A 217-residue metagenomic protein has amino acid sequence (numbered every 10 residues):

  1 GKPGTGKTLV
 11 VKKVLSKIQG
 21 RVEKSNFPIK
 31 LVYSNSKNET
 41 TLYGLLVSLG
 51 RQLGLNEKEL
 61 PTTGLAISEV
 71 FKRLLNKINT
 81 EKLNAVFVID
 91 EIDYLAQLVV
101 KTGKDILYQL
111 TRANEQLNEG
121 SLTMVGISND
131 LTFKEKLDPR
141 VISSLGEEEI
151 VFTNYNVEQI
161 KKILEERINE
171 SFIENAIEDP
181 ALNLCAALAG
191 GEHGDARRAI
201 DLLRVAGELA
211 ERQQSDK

Functional and structural regions predicted by a protein language model:
G1, L31, N84-V86: Residue-level preference for the first positions of well-ordered beta-strands
G1-L15, N38: Walker A/P-loop nucleotide-binding motif
L15, T40-L46, L55-I163, I173-L184 (+3 more regions): Mid-core helix/loop region of P-loop NTP-binding domains shared across ATPases and GTPases
K17-I29, L55-E57: Post-Walker A helix-loop "phosphate-sensing" segment adjacent to the P-loop in P-loop NTPases
L31-T40: A short hydrophobic beta-strand->loop->alpha-helix junction that borders the nucleotide-binding pocket of P-loop NTPases
I168: Conserved phosphate-handling catalytic cores of large alpha/beta enzymes
L209-K217: Conserved C-terminal helix/linker of AAA+ ATPases
